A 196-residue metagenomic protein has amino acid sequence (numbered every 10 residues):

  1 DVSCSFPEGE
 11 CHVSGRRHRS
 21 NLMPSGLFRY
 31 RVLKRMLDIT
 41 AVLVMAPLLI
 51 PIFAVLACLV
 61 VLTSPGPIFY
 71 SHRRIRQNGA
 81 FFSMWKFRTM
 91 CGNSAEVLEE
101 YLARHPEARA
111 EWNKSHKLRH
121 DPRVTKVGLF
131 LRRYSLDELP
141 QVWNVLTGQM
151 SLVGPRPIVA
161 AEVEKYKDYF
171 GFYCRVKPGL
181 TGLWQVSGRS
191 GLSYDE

Functional and structural regions predicted by a protein language model:
D1-P47, G171: N-terminal hydrophobic signal-anchor/signal peptide
R17-L27, P106-E111, D121-V124: Short glycine/proline-rich turn/loop motifs
S25-V97, N144: A hydrophobic, helix-centered structural microdomain
F28-R29, R119, Y169-E196: C-terminal terminal-structure detector
M90-E96, E107-A108, R189-S193: Active-site/binding-pocket entry motifs
N93-L102, V153-A161: Cytochrome P450 core scaffold surrounding the K-helix E-X-X-R motif and the conserved "meander" helix-loop region
V97-L118: Short, solvent-exposed cationic patches
E111-K177: A short, structured surface patch at a secondary-structure boundary
